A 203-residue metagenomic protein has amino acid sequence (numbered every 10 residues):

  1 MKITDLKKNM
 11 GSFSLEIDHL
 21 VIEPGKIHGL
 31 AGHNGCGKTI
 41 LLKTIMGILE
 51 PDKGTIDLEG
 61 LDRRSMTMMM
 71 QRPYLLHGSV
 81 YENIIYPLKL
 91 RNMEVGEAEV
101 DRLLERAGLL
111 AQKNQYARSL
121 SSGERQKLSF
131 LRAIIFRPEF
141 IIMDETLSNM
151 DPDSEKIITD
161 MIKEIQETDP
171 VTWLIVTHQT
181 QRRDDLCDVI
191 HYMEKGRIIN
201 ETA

Functional and structural regions predicted by a protein language model:
A31-H33: The feature captures the beta-strand-to-loop junction immediately N-terminal to the Walker
M46: Helix-to-loop junction immediately C-terminal to a conserved catalytic motif
G78-N92: Q-loop/switch helix immediately C-terminal to the Walker
V95-Q112: Conserved ABC ATPase "signature" region
Y116-L120: Conserved ABC ATPase signature
F130: Hydrophobic anchor residue at the start of the ABC signature
I141-E145: Catalytic Walker B motif of ABC-type/P-loop ATPase nucleotide-binding domains
